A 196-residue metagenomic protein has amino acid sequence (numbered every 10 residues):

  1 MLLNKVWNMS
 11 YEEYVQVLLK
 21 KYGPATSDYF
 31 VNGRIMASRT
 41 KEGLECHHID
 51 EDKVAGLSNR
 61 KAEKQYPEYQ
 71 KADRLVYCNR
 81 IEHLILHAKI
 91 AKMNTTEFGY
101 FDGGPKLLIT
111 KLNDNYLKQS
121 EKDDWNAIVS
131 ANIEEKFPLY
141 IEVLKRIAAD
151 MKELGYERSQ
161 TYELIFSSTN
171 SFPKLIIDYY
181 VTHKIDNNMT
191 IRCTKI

Functional and structural regions predicted by a protein language model:
M1-A37, E68-Y69: Short, charged surface segments at domain edges that flank catalytic/cofactor-binding sites
N8, K20-K21, G33-K41, Q65 (+3 more regions): Non-catalytic terminal/accessory segments
S10, K195-I196: Short, structural beta-strand-to-alpha-helix junction motif
M36-Y77: Histidine-centered nuclease catalytic patch
A37-T40, L44, G56, E97 (+1 more regions): Mature extracellular/luminal domains of secreted and GPI-anchored eukaryotic proteins, especially small
L75-F101: Short Cys/His-centered divalent metal-binding micro-motifs
T95-K118: C-terminal/domain-terminus segments
Q119-K195: Pan-zinc metallopeptidase signature
